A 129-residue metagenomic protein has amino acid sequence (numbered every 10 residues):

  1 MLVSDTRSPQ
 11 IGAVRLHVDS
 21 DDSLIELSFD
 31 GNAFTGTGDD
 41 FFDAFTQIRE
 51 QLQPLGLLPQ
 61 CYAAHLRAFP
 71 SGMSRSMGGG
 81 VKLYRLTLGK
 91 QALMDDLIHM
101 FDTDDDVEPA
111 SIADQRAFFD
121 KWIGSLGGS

Functional and structural regions predicted by a protein language model:
L2-E26, A33-S129: Long, contiguous binding/interaction regions
